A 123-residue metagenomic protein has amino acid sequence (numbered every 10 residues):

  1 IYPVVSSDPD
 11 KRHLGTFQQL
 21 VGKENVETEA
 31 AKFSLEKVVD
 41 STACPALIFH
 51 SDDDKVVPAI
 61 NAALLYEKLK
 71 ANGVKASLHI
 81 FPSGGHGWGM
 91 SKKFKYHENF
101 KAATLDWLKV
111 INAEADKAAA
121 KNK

Functional and structural regions predicted by a protein language model:
I1, L47-F49, H79: Hydrophobic/aromatic beta-strand patches that form the interior of the parallel beta-sheet core in alpha/beta enzyme
P3-V38, C44: Mobile cap/lid helix-loop segments that gate and shape the active-site cleft of serine hydrolases
V4, D52-D54, S83-G85: Acidic beta-to-alpha connecting loop that harbors the catalytic carboxylate
D8, V56, H86-W88: Generic structural signal for helix capping and beta-alpha/helix-loop junctions
T42, L47-H50, D54: Short beta-strand/loop motif that positions the catalytic acidic residue of the alpha/beta-hydrolase fold
K55-L64: Conserved alpha/beta-hydrolase "acid-adjacent" motif
A63-K123: C-terminal catalytic histidine-bearing segment of alpha/beta-hydrolase fold enzymes
